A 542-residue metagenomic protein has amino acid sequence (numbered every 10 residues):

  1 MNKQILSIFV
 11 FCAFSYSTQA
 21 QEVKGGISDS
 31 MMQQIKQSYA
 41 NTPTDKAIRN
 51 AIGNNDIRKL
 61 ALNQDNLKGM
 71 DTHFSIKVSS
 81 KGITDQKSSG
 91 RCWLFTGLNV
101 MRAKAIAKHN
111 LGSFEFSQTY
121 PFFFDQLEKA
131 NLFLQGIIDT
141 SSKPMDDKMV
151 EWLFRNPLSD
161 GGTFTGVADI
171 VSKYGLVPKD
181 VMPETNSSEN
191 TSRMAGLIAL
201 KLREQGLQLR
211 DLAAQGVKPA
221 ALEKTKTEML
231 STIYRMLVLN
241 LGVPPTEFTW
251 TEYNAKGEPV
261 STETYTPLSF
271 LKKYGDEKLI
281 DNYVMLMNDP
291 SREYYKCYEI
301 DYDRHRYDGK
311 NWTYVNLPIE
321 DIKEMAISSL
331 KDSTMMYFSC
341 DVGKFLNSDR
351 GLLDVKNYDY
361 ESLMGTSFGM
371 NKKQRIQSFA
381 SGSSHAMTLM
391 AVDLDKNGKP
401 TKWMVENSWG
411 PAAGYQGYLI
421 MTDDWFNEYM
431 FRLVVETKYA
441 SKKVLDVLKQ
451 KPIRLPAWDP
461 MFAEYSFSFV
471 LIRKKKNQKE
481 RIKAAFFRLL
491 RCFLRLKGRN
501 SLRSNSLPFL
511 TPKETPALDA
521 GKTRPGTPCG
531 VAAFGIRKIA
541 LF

Functional and structural regions predicted by a protein language model:
M1-V23, R473-K476, L490-G498, S504: Bacterial Sec-dependent N-terminal signal peptides
Q21, G309-S384: Long, positively charged binding patches that form subdomain-scale interaction surfaces for polyanionic ligands
V23-G82: N-terminal regions that are enriched for targeting/export leaders and immediately downstream pro/stem segments
T72-S269, Y274-D332, M336, A413-Y415: Active-site nucleophile-adjacent alpha helix/oxyanion-hole segment immediately C-terminal to the catalytic cysteine
C92, V171, Q377, G382-G410: Catalytic nucleophile-His microenvironment captured as a short glycine-rich beta-strand/loop that brackets
D395-L471: Conserved catalytic-core surface of thiol
K476-F493, T515-P516, T523-A533: Positively charged N-terminal leader segments that act as targeting/secretion signals
I536-L541: Short, intrinsically disordered C-terminal tails of secreted or membrane-associated proteins
